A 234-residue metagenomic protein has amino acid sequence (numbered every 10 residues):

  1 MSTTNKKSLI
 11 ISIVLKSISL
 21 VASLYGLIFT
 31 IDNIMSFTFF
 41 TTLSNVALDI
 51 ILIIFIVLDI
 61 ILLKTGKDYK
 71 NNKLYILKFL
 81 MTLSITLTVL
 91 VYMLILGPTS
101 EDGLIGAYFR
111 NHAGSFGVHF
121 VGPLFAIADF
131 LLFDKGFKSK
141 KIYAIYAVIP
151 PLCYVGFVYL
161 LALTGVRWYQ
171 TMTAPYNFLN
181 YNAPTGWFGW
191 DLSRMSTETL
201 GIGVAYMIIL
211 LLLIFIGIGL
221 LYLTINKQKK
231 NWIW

Functional and structural regions predicted by a protein language model:
M1-S115: Transmembrane alpha-helical insertion/packing segments
V21, I127, V148, L152 (+2 more regions): Generic alpha-helical transmembrane segments of integral inner-membrane proteins, especially permease/transport modules
I61, L220-W234: Membrane-interface capping segments at transmembrane-helix boundaries
S84-T88, I145-V166: Hydrophobic alpha-helical membrane-insertion segments
H112-L124: Membrane-interface loop-to-helix entry segments
V121-S139: Alpha-helical transmembrane segments in multipass membrane proteins, preferentially the mid-helix core
K138-Y146: Membrane-interfacial entry segments at the cytosolic side of transmembrane helices
Q170-I225: Membrane-interface transmembrane-helix boundary segments in multi-pass integral membrane proteins
